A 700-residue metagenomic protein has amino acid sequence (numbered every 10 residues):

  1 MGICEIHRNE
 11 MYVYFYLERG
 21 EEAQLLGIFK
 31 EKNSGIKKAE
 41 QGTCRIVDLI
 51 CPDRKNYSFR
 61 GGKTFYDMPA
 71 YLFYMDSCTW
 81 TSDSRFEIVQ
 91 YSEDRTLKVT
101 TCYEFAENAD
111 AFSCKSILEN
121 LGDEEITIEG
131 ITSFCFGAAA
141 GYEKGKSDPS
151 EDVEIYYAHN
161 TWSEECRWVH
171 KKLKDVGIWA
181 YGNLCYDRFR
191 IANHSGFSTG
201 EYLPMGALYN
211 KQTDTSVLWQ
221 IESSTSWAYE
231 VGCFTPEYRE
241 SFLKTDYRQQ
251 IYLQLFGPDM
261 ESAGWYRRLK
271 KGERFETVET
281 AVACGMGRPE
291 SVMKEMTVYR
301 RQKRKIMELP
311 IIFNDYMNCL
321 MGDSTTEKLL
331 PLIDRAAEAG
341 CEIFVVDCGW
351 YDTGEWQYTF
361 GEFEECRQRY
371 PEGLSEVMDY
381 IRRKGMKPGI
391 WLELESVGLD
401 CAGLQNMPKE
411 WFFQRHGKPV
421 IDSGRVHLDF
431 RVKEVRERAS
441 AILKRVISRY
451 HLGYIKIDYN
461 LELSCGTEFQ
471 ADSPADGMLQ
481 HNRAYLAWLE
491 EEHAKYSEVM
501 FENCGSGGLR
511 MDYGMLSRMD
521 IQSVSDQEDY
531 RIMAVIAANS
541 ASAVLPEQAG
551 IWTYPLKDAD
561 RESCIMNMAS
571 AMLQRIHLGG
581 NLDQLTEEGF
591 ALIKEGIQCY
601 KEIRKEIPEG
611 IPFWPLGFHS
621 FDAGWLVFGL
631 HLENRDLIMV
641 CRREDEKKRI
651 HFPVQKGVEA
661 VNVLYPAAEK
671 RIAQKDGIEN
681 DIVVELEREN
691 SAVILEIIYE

Functional and structural regions predicted by a protein language model:
G2-D246, P666-Q674: Polysaccharide-binding surfaces and accessory modules of carbohydrate-active proteins
V13, L17, E21, Y485-Y699: Active-site-proximal substrate-binding groove within the catalytic cores of carbohydrate-active enzymes
F105, I128, Q249, D352-C401 (+1 more regions): Acidic/aromatic-lined carbohydrate-recognition and catalytic surfaces of CAZymes acting on diverse glycans
S116, G272, I381, D458 (+3 more regions): Conserved, mostly hydrophobic/aromatic
R267-M286, I638, N690-I698: Short Pro-Gly-centered flexible turn/kink motifs
E308-P310, C319-S324, C366-R367, G389 (+2 more regions): Active-site-adjacent "subsite" loops/lids of carbohydrate-active enzymes
I311-D315, F344-V346, P388-L392, I455-I457 (+1 more regions): Hydrophobic faces of well-ordered beta-strands that scaffold small-molecule active sites in alpha/beta enzyme cores
K328-W350: Catalytic domains of carbohydrate-active enzymes, especially glycoside hydrolases
